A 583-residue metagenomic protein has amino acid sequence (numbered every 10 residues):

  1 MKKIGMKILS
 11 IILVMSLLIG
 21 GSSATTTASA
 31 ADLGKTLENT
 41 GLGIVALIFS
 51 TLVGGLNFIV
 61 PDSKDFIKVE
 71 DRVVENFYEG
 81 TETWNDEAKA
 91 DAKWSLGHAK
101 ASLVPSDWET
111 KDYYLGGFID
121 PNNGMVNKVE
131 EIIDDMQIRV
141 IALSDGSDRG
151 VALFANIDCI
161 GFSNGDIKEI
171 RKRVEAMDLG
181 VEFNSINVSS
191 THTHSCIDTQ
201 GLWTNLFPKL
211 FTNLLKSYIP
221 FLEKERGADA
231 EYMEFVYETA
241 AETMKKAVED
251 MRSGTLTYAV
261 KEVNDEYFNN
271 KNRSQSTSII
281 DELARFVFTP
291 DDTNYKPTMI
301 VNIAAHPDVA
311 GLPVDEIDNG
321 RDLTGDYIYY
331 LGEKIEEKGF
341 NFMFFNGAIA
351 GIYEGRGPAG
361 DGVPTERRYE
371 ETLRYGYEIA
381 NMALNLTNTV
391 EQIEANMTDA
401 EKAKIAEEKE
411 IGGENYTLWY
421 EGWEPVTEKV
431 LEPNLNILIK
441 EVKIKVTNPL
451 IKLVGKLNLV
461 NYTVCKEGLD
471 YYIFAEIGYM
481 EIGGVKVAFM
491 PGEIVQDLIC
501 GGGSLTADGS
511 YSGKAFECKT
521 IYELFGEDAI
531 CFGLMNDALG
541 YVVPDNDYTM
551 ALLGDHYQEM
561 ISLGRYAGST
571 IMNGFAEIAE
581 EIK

Functional and structural regions predicted by a protein language model:
M1-I12: Bacterial N-terminal signal peptides that target proteins for export
L13, L17-L18: Hydrophobic core
I19-D32: Sec-dependent signal peptide cleavage junction
A31-S189, T193-R374, T387, E394-K583: Conserved beta-alpha junction segments in alpha/beta enzyme cores
A383: Glycan-recognition surfaces in beta-rich domains, encompassing non-catalytic CBMs and lectin-like receptor-binding
